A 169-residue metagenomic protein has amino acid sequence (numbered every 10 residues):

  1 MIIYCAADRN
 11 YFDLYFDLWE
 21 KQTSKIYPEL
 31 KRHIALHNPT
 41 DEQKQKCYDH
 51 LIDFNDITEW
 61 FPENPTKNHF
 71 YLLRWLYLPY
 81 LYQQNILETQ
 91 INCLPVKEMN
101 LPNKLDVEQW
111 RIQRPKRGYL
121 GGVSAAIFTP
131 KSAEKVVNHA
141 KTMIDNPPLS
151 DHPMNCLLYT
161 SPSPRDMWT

Functional and structural regions predicted by a protein language model:
M1-P62: N-terminal anchoring/stem segment of glycosyltransferases
Y4-R9, A35-N38, L73, T89-I91 (+2 more regions): Short His-Asn-centered micro-motif
Y11-Y15, F70-R74, H152-L157: Soluble or luminal CAZymes and related metallo-dependent hydrolases
E42-Q43, P95-E98, Y119-G122: Short catalytic/ligand-binding loop motif for oxyanion handling, primarily in non-cytosolic enzymes, centered on
P62-N68: A basic- and aromatic-enriched beta-loop-alpha substructure that forms the phosphate/nucleotide- and DNA/RNA-contacting
F70-R111: GT-A fold catalytic core of metal-dependent nucleotide-sugar glycosyltransferases, centered on the diacidic
L101-L157: Conserved catalytic core of nucleotide-sugar-dependent glycosyltransferases
Y159-P164, W168: Conserved small/polar residues in nucleotide/adenosyl-binding loops
